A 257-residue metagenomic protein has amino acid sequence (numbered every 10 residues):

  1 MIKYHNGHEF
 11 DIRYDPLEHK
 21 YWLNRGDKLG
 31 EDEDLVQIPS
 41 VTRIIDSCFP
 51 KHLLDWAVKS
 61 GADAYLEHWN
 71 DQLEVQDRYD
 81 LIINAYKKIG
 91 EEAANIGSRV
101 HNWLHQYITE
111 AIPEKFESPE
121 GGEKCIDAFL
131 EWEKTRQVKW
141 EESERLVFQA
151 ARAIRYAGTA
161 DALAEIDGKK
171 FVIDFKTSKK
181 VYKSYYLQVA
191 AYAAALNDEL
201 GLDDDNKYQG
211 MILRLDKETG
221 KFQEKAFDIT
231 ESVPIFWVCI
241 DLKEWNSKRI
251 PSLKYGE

Functional and structural regions predicted by a protein language model:
M1-Y156: Metal-dependent nuclease catalytic cores that hydrolyze phosphodiester bonds in DNA/RNA, characterized by
P119, V147-A160, A164-I240, W245-G256: Nucleic-acid nuclease catalytic cores
